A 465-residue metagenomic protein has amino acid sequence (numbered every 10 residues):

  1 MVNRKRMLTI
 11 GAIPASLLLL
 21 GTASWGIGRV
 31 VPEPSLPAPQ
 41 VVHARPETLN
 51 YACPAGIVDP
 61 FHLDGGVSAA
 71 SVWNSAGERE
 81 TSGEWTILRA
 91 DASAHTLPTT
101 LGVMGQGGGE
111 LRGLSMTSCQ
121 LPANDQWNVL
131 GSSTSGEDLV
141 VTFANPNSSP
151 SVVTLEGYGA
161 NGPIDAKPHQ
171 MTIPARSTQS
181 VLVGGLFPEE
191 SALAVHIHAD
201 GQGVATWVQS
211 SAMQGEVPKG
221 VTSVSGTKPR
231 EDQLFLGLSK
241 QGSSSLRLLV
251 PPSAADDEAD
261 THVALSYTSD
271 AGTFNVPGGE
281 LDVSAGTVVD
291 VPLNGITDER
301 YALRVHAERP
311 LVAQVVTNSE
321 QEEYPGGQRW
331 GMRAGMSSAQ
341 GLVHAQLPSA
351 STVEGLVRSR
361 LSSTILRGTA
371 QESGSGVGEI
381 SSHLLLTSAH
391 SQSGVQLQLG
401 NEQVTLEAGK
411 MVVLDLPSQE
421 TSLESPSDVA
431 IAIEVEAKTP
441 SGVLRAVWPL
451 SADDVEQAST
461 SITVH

Functional and structural regions predicted by a protein language model:
N3-A15, L20-G56, M104-T142, V204-S253 (+2 more regions): Conserved functional hotspot residues at active sites or interaction interfaces
R45-T48, A52, F143-I164, D200 (+4 more regions): Short acidic, flexible loop segments centered on an aromatic residue
G56-V58, V404: Terminal interaction modules at protein C-ends
V58-T96: Extracytoplasmic/periplasmic/luminal assembly and interaction segments in envelope/secretory/respiratory proteins
W73-W85, G162-A194, G272-R300, L399-D428: Intrinsically disordered, low-complexity Pro/Gly/Ser/Thr-rich segments with frequent PxxP/GP/PP motifs and embedded
R89-G113, L139-T142, P146-S151, M171-E216 (+2 more regions): Hydrophobic, ordered structural segments
N128, S148-I173, V181, K228-S239 (+1 more regions): Intrinsically disordered, low-complexity linker/loop segments enriched in Gly/Pro and charged/polar residues
T227-R309: Long, internal scaffold/assembly segments composed of regular secondary structure
